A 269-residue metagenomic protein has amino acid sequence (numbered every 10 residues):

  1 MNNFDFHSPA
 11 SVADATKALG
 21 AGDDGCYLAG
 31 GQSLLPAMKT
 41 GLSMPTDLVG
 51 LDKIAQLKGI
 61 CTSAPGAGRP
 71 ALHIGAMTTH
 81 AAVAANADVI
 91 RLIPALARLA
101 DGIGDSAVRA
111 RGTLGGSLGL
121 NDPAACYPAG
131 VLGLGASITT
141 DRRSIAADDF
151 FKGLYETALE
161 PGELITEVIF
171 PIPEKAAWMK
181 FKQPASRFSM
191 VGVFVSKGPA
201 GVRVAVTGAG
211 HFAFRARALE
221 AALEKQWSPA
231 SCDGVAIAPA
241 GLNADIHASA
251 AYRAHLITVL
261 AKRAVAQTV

Functional and structural regions predicted by a protein language model:
M1-V269: C-terminal structural segment of proteins
